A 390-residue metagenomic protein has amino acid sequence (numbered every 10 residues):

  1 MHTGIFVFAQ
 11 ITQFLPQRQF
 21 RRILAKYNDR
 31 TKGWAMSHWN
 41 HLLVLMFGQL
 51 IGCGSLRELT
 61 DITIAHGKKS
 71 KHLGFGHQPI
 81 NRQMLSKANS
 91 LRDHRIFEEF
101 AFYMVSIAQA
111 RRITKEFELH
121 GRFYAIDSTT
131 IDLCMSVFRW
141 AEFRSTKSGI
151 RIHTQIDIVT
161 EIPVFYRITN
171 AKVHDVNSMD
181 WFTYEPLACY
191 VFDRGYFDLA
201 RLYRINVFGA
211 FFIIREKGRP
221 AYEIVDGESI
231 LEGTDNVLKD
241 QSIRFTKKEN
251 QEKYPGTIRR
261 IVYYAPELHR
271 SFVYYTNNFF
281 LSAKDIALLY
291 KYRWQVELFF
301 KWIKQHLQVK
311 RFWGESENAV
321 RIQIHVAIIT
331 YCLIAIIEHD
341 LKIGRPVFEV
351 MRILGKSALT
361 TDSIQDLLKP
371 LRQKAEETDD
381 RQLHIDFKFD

Functional and structural regions predicted by a protein language model:
M1-E58, I62, S90-R92, E99 (+4 more regions): Single, function-defining residue in the core of a domain
I64-F75, S178-M179: Glycine-rich loop/turn
K69, H94-I96, I107: Short helix C-cap/helix-to-loop transition motifs enriched in small/turn-promoting residues
H72-R92: Major-groove recognition helix of helix-turn-helix-like DNA-binding domains
K115: Noncatalytic carbohydrate-binding groove/subsite architecture in carbohydrate-active enzymes
A141: A glycine- and small-aliphatic-rich helix-loop capping segment at beta-alpha/alpha-beta transitions that lines
